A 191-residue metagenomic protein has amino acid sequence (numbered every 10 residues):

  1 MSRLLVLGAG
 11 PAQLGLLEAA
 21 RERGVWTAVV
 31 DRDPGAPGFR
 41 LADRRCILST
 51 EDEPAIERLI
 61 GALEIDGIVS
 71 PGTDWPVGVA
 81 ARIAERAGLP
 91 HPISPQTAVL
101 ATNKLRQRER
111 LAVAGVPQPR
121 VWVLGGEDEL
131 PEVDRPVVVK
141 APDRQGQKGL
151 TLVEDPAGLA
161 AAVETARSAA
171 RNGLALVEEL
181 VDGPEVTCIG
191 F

Functional and structural regions predicted by a protein language model:
M1-T97, A101: ATP-binding N-terminal substructure of ATP-dependent carboxylate-amine bond-forming enzymes
S2-R3, P136, T187: Residues that mark the start of a beta-strand
L5-V6, G67-S70, R120, L152 (+1 more regions): Short catalytic-loop micro-motif centered on adjacent basic/acidic residues
P34, D143-Q145, L180-P184: Glycine-rich beta-alpha junction loops
L59-I65, E132-D134, A169-R171: Glycine-rich phosphate-binding loop signature in dinucleotide/nucleotide-binding domains
E85-G149, P156: A conserved helix-loop-beta module that forms one wall/lid of the active-site cleft in ATP-utilizing catalytic domains
P156-A157, A161-F191: Phosphate-binding site of ATP-dependent enzymes
